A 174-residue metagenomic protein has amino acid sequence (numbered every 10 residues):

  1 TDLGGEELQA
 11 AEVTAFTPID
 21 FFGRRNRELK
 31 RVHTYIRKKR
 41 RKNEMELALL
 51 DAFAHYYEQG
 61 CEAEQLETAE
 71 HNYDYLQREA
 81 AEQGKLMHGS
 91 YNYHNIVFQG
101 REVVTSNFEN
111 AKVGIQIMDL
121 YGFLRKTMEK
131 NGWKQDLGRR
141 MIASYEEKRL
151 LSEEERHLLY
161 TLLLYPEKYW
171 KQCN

Functional and structural regions predicted by a protein language model:
T1, R40-E44, Y56, E79 (+3 more regions): Gram-positive cell-envelope targeting signals
T1-Q9: Internal "kinase-insert"/substrate-recognition segments embedded within catalytic cores of ATP-dependent enzymes
Q9-L86: ATP-dependent phospho-/nucleotidyl transfer catalytic cores
T17-D20, E109, K126-K130: A ubiquitous short alpha-helical element
L66-M118: Active-site acidic catalytic loop and adjacent metal/ATP-binding pocket of ATP-dependent phosphoryl transfer enzymes
I117-L150, L163-N174: Active-site activation/catalytic loop segments of kinase-like enzymes and analogous catalytic loops in related
L151-E155: Helix N-cap / loop-to-helix initiation motif
